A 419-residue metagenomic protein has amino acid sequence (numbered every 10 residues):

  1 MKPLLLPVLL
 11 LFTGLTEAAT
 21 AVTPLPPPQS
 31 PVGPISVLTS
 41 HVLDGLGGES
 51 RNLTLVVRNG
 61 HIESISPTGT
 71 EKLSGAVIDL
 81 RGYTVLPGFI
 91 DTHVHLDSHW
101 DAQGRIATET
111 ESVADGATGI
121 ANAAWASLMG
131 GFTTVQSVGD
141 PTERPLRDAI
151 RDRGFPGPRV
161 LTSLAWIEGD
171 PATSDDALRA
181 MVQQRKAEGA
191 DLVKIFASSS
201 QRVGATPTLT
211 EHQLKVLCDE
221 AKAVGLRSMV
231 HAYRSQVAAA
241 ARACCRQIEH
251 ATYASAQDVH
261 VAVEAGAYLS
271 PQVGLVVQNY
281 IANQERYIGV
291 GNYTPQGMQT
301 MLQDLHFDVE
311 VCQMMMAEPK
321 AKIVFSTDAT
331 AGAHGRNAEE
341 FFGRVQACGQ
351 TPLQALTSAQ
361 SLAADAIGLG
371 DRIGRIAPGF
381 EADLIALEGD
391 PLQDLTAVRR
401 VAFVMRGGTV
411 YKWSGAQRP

Functional and structural regions predicted by a protein language model:
V22-P34, V42, L46-L86, A107: Histidine-rich, glycine-flanked metal-binding segment
P24-P28, V42-T54, P67, P352-L356 (+1 more regions): Acidic, glycine-enriched loop/beta-strand segments at the rims of small-molecule binding/catalytic pockets
Y83-D152, H212, A240-A243: Metal-associated gating/positioning segment near the N- to mid-region
G116-A124, P171-R185, A232-V237: Short, acidic/polar
A117-E143, G157-I167, A190-S200, R227 (+2 more regions): Divalent metal-dependent hydrolysis catalytic cores, especially in the metallo-beta-lactamase
A165-V216: Active-site gating/metal-coordination segments in enzymes
G204-H306, V324, A329-A331, C348-Q350 (+2 more regions): Active-site core of metal-dependent hydrolases
A223, D304-P391: His/Asp/Glu-enriched, well-ordered alpha-helical/loop segment that forms or immediately abuts the divalent-metal
